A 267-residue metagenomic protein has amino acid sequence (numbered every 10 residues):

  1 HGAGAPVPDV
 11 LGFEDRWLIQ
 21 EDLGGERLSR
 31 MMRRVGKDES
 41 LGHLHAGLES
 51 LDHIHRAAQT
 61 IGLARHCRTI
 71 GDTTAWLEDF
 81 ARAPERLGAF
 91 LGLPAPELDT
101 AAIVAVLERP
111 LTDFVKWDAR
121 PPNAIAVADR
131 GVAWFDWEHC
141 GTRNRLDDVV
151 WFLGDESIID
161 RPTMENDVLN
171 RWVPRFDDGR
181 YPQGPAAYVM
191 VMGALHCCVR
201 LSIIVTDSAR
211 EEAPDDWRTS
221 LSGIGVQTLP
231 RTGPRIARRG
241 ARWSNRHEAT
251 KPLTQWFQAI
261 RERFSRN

Functional and structural regions predicted by a protein language model:
H1-H66: ATP-binding pocket architecture of kinase catalytic cores
H1-W17, E97, A126-V132, R242-N267: Conserved NTP-binding catalytic cores of kinases and kinase-like/nucleotidyltransferase enzymes across multiple kinase
Q20-K37, D155, C197-S222, R238: A glycine-centered beta->alpha junction motif in the catalytic cores of kinase/phosphotransferase enzymes
M31-E39, W134-C140, V150-E156: Short helix/strand-bridging catalytic loops that position acidic/His residues to coordinate divalent metals and engage
G42, R180-G193: All-alpha amphipathic helical-bundle segments outside canonical DNA-binding/catalytic cores that form hydrophobic
A57-Q59, A64-A105, L229-F264: Active-site catalytic-loop/activation-segment of kinase and kinase-like phosphoryl-transfer enzymes
A101-D147: Active-site acidic catalytic loop and adjacent metal/ATP-binding pocket of ATP-dependent phosphoryl transfer enzymes
L146-R180, M192-P214: Active-site activation/catalytic loop segments of kinase-like enzymes and analogous catalytic loops in related
